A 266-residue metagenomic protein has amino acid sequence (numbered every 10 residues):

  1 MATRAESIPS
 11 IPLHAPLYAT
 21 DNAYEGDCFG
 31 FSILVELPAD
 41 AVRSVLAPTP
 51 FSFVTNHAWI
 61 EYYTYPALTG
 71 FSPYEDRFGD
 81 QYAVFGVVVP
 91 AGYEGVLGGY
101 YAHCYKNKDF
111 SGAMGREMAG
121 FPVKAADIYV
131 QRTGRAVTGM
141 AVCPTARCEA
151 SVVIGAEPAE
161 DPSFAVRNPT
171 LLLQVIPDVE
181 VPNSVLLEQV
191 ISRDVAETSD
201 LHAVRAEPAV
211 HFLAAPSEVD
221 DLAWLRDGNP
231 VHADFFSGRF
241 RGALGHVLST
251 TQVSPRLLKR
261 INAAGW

Functional and structural regions predicted by a protein language model:
A2-H14, E117-W266: Interaction-surface and assembly-scaffold signal
S10-L13, L37-D40, Y65-T69, Q81 (+2 more regions): A short linear-motif detector with a strong N-terminal bias
P12, P38, K108-F110, V179-E180: Alpha-helix initiation/capping motif
P16-A67: N-terminal ordered "arm"
L17-D21, S44-P50, D76, D194-D200 (+1 more regions): Intrinsically disordered, low-complexity boundary segments flanking structured domains
E25-C28, F53-T55, Y82, A203-R205 (+1 more regions): A generic structural signal for short, non-catalytic loop/turn and secondary-structure boundary residues
G70-P158: Aromatic- and glycine-enriched beta-alpha-beta binding-site module
